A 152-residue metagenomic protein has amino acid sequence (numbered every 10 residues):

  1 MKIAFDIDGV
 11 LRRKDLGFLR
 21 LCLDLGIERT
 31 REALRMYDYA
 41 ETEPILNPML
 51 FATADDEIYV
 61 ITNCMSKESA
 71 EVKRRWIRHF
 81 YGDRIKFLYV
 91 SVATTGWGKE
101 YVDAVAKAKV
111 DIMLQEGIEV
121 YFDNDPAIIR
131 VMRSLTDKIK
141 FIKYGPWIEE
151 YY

Functional and structural regions predicted by a protein language model:
K2, I7-H79, R84-Y89: Alpha-helical substrate-recognition element adjacent to the catalytic core
D8, A93, F122-P126: Acidic di-acidic motifs
R12-D15, K67-E71, G96-G98, I128-M132 (+1 more regions): Short catalytic/ligand-binding loop motif for oxyanion handling, primarily in non-cytosolic enzymes, centered on
D15, Y89-T94, Y144-P146: Residues at the C-termini of beta-strands that transition into short coil/loop
E71, D103-K107, P126: Structural motif corresponding to alpha-helix initiation and N-cap regions
V72-Y81, D111, R130-T136: Short, aromatic/basic amphipathic alpha-helical patches
D83-I118: Donor nucleotide-activated moiety binding/catalytic core segment of transferases that use nucleotide-activated donors
Q115-Y152: Acidic, Mg2+-coordinating phosphoryl-transfer loop and its flanking beta/alpha structural elements, shared across
